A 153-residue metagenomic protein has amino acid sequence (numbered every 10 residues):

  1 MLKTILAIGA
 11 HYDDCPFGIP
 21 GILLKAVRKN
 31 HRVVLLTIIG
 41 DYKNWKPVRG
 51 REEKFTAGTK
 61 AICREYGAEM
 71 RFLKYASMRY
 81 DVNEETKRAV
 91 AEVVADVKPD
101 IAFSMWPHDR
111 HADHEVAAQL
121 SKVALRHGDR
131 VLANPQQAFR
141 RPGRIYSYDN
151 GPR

Functional and structural regions predicted by a protein language model:
M1-V97, H127: Active-site rim/loop-helix segments in enzyme catalytic domains that contact anionic ligands
L2-L6, D81-R153: Metal-dependent de-N-acetylase/amidase catalytic core
